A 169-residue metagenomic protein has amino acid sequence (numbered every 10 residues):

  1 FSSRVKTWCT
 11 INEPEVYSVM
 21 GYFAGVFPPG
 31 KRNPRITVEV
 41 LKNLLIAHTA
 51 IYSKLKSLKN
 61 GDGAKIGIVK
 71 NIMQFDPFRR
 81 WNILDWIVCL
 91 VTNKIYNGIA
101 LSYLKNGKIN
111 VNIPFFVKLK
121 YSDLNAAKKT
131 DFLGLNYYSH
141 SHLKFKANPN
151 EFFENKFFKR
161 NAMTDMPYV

Functional and structural regions predicted by a protein language model:
F1-V169: Active-site region of glycoside hydrolase catalytic domains
